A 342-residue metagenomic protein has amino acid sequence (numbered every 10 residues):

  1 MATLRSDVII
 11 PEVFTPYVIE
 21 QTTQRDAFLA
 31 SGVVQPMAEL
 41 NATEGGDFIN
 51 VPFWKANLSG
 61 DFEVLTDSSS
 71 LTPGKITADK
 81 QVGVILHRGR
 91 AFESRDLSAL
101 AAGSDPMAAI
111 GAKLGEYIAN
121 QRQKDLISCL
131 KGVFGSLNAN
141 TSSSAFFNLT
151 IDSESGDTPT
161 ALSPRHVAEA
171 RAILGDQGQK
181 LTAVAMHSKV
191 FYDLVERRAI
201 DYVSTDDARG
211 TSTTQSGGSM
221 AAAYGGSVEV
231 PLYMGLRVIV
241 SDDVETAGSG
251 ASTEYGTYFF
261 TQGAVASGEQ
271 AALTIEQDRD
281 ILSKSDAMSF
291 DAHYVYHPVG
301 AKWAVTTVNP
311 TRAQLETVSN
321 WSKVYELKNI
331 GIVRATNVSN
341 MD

Functional and structural regions predicted by a protein language model:
M1-G83, Q179, V305, S319-D342: N-terminal "assembly arms/tails" that initiate or stabilize quaternary assembly in self-assembling proteins
S31-A38, A168-E169, Q270-T274: Short alpha-helical segments and helix-capping/turn motifs at coil-helix boundaries
V51, T77-A139, D176-A185, L273 (+1 more regions): Long, contiguous amphipathic alpha-helices that act as assembly "spine/axial" helices in icosahedral shell and virion
S59-F62, A102, D193-E196, Y202-S204 (+2 more regions): Short helix/loop capping segments that flank catalytic or ligand/cofactor-binding pockets
L97-L174, E316-D342: Alpha-helical scaffold segments that mediate packing/assembly in large oligomeric complexes
S136-V228: Extended, solvent-exposed, turn-rich assembly/linker loops in the middle of proteins
H187-F191, A199, G210-Q215, A221-A287: Extended serine/threonine-enriched, polar tracts that run as long, contiguous segments within proteins
E254, Q262-D342: Extended, compositionally biased alpha-helical segments that mediate assembly or anchoring
